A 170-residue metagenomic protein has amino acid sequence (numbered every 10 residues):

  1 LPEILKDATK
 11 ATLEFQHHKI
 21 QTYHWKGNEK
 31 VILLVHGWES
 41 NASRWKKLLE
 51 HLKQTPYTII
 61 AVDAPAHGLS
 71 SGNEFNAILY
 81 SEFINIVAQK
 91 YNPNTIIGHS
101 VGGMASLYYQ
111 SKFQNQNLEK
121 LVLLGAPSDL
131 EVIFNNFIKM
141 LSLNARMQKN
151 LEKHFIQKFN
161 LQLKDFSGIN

Functional and structural regions predicted by a protein language model:
P2-W25: N-terminal cap/lid segment of alpha/beta-hydrolase-fold proteins
E29, G37-S40: Active-site glycine-rich loops that stabilize anionic/oxyanionic intermediates across multiple enzyme folds
A42, L49-S71: Conserved alpha/beta-hydrolase
G72-N94: Alpha/beta-hydrolase active-site loop
T95-I97, L121: Conserved alpha/beta-hydrolase fold motif
I97-S106: Gly/Ala-rich beta-loop-alpha elbow adjacent to hydrolase catalytic centers
S111, N115-L161: Hydrolase active-site cap/lid region
N160-N170: Serine-hydrolase catalytic core
